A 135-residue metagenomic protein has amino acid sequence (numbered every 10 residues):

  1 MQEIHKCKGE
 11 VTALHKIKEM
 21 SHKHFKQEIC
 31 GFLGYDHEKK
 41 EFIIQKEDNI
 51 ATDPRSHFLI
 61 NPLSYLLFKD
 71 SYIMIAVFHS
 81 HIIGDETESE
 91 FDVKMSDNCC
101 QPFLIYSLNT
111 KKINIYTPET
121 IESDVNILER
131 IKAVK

Functional and structural regions predicted by a protein language model:
M1-M74, I83-K135: Conserved beta-strand-loop surface patch within small alpha/beta domains used for substrate/adaptor or ligand engagement
